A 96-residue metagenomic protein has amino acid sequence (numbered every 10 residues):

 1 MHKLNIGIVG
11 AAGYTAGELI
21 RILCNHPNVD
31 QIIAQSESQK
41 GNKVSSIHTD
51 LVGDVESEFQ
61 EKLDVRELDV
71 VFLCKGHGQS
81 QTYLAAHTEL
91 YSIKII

Functional and structural regions predicted by a protein language model:
M1-I96: N-terminal Rossmann-like NAD(P) cofactor-binding subdomain of oxidoreductases, focused on the glycine-rich
